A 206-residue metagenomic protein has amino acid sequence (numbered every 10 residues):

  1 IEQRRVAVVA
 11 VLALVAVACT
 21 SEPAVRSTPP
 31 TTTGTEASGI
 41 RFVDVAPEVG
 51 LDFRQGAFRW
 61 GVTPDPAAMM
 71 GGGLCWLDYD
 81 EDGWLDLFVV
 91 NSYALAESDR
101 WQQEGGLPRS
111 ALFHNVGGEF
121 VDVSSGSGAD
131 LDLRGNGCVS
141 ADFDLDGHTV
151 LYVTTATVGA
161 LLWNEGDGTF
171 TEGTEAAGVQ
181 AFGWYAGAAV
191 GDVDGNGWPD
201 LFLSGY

Functional and structural regions predicted by a protein language model:
I1-V8: Bacterial N-terminal signal peptides that target proteins for export
V15-A18: C-terminal motif of bacterial Sec signal peptides marking the signal peptidase cleavage site
S21-M69, W101-Q102, R109-L133, V150-Y152 (+1 more regions): Blade-edge motifs of beta-propeller repeat domains
E48-A96: Beta-strand-rich domains and repeat architectures in extracellular enzymes and scaffolds, especially beta-propellers
G71-E81, H114, R134-V150, L161-W163 (+1 more regions): Beta-propeller blade termini
W84-N91, G147-T155, L201-G205: Hydrophobic beta-strand segments that make up the repeating blades of beta-propeller and related beta-repeat
V90-G106, Y206: Short, conserved, GDST-rich strand-edge loop motifs in beta-rich repeat architectures
T169, T174-Y206: Solenoidal tandem-repeat scaffolds enriched in leucines and small polar residues
